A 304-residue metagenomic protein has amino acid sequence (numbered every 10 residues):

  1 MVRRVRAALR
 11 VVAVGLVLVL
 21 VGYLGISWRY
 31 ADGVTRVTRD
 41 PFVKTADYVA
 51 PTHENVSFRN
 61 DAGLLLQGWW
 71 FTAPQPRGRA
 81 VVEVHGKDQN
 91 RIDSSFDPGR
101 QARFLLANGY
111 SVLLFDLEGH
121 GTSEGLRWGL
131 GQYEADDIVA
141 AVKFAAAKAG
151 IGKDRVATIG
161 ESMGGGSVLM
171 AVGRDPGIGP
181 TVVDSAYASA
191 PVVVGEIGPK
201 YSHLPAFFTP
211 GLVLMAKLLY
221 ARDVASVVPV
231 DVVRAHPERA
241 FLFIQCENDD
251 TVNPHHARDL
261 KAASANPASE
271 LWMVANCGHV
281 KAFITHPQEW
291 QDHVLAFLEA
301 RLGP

Functional and structural regions predicted by a protein language model:
A8-R59, W69: An N-terminal hydrophobic leader/cap segment in hydrolases
K87-R103, L117: The serine-hydrolase catalytic nucleophile loop
A102-E124: Conserved alpha/beta-hydrolase
W128-A149: Alpha/beta-hydrolase active-site loop
M170-R222: Hydrolase active-site cap/lid region
H236-P237, L242-Q245, D249: Short beta-strand/loop motif that positions the catalytic acidic residue of the alpha/beta-hydrolase fold
D250-H256: Conserved alpha/beta-hydrolase "acid-adjacent" motif
C277-Q288: Catalytic histidine-centered segment of alpha/beta-hydrolase-like enzymes
